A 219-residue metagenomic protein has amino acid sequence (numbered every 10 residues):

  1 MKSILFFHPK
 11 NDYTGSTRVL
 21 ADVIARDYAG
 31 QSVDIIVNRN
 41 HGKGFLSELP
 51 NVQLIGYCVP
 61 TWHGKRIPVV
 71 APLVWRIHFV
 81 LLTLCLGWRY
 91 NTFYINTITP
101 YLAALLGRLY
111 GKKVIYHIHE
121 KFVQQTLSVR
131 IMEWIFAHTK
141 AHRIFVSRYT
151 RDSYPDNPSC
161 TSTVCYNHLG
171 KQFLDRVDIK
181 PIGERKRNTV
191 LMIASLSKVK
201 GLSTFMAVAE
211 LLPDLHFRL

Functional and structural regions predicted by a protein language model:
L5, T83-P100, K113-I115: Short N-terminal targeting/anchoring amphipathic segment
F6-T14, R26-V69, T150: N-terminal strand-loop element at the rim of the active site of nucleotide-sugar-dependent glycosyltransferases
G15-D22, S197-L211: A conserved mid-protein helix/loop that constitutes part of the nucleotide-sugar donor-binding site
V23, I77-W88, L109, T126-I144 (+2 more regions): Membrane-proximal helix-turn-helix segments that form the acceptor-binding/catalytic region of lipid-linked
G30-D34, L202, M206-L219: A conserved nucleotide-sugar
G44, W75-F79, T92-Y110, V123-Q125: An aromatic- and histidine-rich active-site surface loop
W62-G64, Y101, K112-S128, K171: A short, histidine- and acid-enriched strand-loop-helix "catalytic/donor-clamping" loop that lines the nucleotide-sugar
Y149, H168: Carbohydrate-associated surface elements
